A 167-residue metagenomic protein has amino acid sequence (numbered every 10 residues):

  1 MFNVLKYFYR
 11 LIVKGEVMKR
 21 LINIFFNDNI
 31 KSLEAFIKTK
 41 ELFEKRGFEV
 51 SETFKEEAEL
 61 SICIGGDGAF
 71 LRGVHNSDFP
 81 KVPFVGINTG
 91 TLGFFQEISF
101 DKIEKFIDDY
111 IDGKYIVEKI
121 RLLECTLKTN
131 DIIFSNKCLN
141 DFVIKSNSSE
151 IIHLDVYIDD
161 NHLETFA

Functional and structural regions predicted by a protein language model:
F2-F8, V13-L60, I64, R72-N76 (+2 more regions): ATP/NTP phosphate-donor binding region
K31, A69, I151: Short, acidic Gly/Pro/Ser/Thr-rich loop/turn segments
E56-E57, T91-F94: Short alpha-helical interface patches
G66-A69, G90-L92: Short glycine-rich anion-binding loops that position phosphate/pyrophosphate groups of nucleotides and phosphorylated
L71-R72, F95: Glycine/Thr-rich phosphate-binding loops of Rossmann-like dinucleotide-binding domains
K81-P83: Proline-centered loop/turn at the N-terminus of a beta-strand
V85-I87: Generic beta-sheet signal
F94-A167: Catalytic core of DAGKc-family lipid kinases
